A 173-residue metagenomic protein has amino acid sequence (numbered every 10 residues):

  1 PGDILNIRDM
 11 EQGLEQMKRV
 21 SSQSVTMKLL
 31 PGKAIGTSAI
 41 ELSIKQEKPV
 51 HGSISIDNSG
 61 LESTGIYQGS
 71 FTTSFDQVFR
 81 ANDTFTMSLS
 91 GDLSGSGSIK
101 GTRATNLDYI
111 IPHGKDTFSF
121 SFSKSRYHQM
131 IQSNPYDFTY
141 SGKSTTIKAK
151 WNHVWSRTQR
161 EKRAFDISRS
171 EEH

Functional and structural regions predicted by a protein language model:
N6-E171: Gram-negative/organellar outer-membrane beta-barrel architecture
